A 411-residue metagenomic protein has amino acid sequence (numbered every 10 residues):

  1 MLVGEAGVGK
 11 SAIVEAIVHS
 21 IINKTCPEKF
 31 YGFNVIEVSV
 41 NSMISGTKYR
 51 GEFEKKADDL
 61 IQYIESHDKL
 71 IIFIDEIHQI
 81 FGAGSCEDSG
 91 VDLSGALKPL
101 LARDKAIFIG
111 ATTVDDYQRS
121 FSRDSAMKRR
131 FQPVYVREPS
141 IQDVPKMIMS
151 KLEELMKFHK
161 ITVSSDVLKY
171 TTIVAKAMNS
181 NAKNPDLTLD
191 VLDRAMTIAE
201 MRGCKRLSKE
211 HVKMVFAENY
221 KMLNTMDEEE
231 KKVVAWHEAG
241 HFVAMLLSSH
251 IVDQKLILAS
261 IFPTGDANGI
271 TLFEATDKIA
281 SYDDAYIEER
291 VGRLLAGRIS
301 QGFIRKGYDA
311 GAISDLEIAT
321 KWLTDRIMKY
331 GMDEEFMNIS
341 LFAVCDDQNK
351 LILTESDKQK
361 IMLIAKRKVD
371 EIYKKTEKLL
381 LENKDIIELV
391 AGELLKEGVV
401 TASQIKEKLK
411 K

Functional and structural regions predicted by a protein language model:
M1-K29: Walker A/P-loop
G32, V114-Y117, V163-L168, N184-Y220 (+3 more regions): Conserved C-terminal helix/linker of AAA+ ATPases
I36-I64: Short glycine-rich substrate-engagement loop in P-loop NTPases that contacts/grips substrate
I61-Q62, I74-I107, D115-A126: Conserved catalytic/switch belt of AAA+ P-loop NTPases
S122-R137: A short helix-turn-beta junction within AAA+ P-loop NTPase domains corresponding to the substrate/partner-engaging
I148-M149, K160-N179, H211, F216 (+1 more regions): Short conserved motifs of the RecA-like P-loop NTPase core
K157-F158, I173-D186, D190-L207, Y220-T225 (+4 more regions): AAA+ ATPase "lid" subdomain C-terminal helix
K231-E238, F242-K411: Soluble catalytic regions of large protease machineries
